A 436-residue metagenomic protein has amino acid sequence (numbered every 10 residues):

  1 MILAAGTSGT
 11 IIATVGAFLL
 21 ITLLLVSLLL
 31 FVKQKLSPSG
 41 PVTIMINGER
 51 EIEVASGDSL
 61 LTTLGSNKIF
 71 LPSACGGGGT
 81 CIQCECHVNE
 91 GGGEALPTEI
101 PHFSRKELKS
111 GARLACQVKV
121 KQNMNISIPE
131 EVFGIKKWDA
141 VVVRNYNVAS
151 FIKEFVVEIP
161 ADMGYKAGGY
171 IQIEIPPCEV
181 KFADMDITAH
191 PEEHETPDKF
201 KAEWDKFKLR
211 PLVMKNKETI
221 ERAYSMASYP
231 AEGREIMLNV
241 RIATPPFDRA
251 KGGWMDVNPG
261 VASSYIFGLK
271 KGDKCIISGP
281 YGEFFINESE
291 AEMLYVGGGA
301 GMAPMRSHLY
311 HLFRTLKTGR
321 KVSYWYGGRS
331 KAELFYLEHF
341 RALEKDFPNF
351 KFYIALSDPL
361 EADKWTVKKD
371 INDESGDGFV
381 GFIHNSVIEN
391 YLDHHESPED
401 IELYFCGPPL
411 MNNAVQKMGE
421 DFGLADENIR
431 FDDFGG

Functional and structural regions predicted by a protein language model:
I2-G77, V88-S110, G319-G436: Reductase modules of NAD(P)H-dependent flavoproteins
L25-F31, K35, P101-A161, K181: Fe-S ferredoxin-like electron-transfer domains and their immediately adjacent linker/connector regions across
S59, Q83, N125, Y170 (+1 more regions): Residue-level marker of beta-strand positions
P72-I82, A115-K119: Cysteine-centered iron-sulfur cluster-binding motifs in ferredoxin-type domains/subunits of redox enzymes
V143-K271, G328-R329, A355-P359: Ferredoxin-reductase
Y265, S278-A291: A short, basic/flexible loop-to-alpha-helix module at the beginning of a structural domain
M302-L316: Histidine-anchored nucleotide/phosphate-binding helix
